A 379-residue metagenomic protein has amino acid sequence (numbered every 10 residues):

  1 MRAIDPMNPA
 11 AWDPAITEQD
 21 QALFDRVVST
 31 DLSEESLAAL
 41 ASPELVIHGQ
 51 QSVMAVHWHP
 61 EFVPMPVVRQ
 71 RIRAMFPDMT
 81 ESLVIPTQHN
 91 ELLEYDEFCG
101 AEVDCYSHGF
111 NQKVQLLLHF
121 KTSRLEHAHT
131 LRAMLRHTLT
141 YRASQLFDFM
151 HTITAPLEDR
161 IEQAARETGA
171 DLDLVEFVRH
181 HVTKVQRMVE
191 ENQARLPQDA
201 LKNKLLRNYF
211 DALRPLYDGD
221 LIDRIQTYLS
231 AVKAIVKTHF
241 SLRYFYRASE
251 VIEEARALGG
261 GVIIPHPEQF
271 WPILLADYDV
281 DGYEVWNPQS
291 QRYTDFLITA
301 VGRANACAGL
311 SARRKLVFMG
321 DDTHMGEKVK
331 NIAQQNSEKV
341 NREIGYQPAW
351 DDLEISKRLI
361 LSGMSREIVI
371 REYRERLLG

Functional and structural regions predicted by a protein language model:
M1-S82, N90-S144, P215-S249, E253-G379: Charged catalytic cores and adjacent phosphate/nucleic-acid-binding surfaces used for phosphate/nucleic-acid chemistry
S107-G109, S123-K204: Non-catalytic, alpha-helical, charged scaffold/linker segments that couple or flank catalytic or architectural cores
K202-L221: Low-complexity, highly charged intrinsically disordered N-terminal segments that act as targeting/localization
